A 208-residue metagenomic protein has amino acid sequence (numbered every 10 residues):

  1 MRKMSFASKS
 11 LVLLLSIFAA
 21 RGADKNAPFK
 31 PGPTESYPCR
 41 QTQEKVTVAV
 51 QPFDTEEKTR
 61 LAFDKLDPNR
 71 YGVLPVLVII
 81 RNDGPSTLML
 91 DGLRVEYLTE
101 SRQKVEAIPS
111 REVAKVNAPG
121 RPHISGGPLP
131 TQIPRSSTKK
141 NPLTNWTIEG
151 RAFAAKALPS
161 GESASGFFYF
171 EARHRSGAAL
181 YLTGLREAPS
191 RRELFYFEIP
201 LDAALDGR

Functional and structural regions predicted by a protein language model:
M1-L11: Bacterial N-terminal signal peptides that target proteins for export
L13-G22: Hydrophobic h-region of N-terminal signal peptides that target proteins for export in Gram-negative bacteria
G22-R208: Conserved functional micro-motifs across diverse proteins
